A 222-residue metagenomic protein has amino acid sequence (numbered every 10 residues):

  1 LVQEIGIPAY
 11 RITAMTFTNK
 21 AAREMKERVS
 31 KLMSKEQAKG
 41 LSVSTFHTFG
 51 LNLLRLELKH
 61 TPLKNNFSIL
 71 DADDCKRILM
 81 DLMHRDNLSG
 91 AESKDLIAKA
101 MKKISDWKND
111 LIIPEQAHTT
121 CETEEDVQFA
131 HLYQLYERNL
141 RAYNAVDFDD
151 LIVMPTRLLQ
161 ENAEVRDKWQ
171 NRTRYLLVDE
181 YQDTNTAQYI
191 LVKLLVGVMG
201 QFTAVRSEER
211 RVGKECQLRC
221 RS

Functional and structural regions predicted by a protein language model:
L1-N65, I69, Y143, D167 (+2 more regions): P-loop NTPase Walker
G6, T13-A14, A21-A22, S42 (+2 more regions): Conserved helicase NTPase motor core
M33, M83-N87, V196: A broad structural signal for alpha-helix termini and local helix breaks/kinks
A38-G40, K59-D150, T173: ATP-hydrolysis module of ASCE/P-loop NTPase motor domains, specifically the Walker B Asp-Glu catalytic pair
T48-L51, R55, K102-S105, V153 (+2 more regions): Generic alpha-helical structural context detector
E57-L58, M83, R206-E209: Short, histidine-centered active-site or binding-site loop motifs used for metal coordination, general acid-base
G213-S222: Positively charged, low-complexity/disordered segments
